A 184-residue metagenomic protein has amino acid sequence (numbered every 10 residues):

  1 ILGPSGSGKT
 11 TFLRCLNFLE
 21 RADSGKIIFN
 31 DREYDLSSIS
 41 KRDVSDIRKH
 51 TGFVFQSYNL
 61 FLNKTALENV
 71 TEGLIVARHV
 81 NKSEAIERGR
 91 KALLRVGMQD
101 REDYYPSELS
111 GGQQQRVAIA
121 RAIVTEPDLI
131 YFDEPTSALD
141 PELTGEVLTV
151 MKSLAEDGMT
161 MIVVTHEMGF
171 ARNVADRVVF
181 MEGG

Functional and structural regions predicted by a protein language model:
I1-G183: ABC family nucleotide-binding domain
